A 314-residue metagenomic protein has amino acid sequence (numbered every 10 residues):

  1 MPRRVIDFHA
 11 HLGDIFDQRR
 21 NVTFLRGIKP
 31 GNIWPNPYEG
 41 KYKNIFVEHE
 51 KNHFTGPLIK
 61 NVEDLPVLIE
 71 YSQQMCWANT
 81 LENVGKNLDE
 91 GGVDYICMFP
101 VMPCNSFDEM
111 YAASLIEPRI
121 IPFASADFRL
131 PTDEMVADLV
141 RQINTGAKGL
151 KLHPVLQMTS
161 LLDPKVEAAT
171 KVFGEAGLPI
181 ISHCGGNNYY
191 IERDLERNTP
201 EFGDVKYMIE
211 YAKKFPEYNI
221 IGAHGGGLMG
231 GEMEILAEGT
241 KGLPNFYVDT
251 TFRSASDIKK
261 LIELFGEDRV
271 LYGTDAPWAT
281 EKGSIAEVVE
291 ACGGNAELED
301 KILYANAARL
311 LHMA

Functional and structural regions predicted by a protein language model:
P2-F8, F16-E90, Y95, F265-L271 (+1 more regions): Mid-to-C-terminal alpha-helical segments outside catalytic/metal-binding sites
I6-I15, H183, H224: Histidine-centered divalent metal-coordination motifs
D7, C97-P100, I221-H224, V248-T251 (+2 more regions): Short beta-strand segments
H9, L88, Q142, L150 (+5 more regions): Conserved, mostly hydrophobic/aromatic
T80-N83, N105-Y111, E134-D138, D204-I209 (+2 more regions): Alpha-helical scaffolding within the catalytic cores of extracellular/periplasmic polymer-degrading hydrolases
K86-I96, I116-E117, A176, Y211-Y218: A structural motif corresponding to the C-terminal end of an alpha-helix and its immediate exit/capping segment
D94-I191: Active-site gating/metal-coordination segments in enzymes
K148-G149, L162-L271: Catalytic pocket-lining loop regions of alpha/beta-barrel enzymes, especially the amidohydrolase/enolase/GH5 lineages
